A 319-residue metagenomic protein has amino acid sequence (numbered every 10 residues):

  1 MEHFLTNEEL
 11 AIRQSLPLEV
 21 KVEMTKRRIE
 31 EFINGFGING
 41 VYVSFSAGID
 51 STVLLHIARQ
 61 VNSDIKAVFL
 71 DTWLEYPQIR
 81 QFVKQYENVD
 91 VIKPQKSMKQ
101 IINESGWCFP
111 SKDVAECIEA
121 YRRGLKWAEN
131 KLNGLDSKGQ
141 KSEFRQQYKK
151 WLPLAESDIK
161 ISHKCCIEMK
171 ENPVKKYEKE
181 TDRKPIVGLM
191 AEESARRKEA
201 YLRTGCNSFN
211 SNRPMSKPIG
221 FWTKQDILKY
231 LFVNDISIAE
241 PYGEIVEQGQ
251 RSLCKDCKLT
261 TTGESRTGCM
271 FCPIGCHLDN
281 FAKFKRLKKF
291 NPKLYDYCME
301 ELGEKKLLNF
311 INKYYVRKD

Functional and structural regions predicted by a protein language model:
E2-A11, V43, N212, T223-D319: ATP/NTP-dependent adenylation/nucleotidyl-transfer catalytic domains that generate, transfer, or process NMP-activated
E2-D226, V233: ATP-dependent adenylation/nucleotidyltransferase module used to activate substrates
